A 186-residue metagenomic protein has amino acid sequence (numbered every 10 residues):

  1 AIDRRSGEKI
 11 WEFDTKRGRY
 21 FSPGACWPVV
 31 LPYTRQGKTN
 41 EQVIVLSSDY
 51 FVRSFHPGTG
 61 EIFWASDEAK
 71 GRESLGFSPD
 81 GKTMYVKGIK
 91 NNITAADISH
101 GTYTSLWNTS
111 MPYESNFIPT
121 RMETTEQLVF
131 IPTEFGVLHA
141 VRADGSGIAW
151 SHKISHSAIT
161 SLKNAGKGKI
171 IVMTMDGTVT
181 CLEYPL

Functional and structural regions predicted by a protein language model:
A1-L186: Secretory-pathway ectodomains
